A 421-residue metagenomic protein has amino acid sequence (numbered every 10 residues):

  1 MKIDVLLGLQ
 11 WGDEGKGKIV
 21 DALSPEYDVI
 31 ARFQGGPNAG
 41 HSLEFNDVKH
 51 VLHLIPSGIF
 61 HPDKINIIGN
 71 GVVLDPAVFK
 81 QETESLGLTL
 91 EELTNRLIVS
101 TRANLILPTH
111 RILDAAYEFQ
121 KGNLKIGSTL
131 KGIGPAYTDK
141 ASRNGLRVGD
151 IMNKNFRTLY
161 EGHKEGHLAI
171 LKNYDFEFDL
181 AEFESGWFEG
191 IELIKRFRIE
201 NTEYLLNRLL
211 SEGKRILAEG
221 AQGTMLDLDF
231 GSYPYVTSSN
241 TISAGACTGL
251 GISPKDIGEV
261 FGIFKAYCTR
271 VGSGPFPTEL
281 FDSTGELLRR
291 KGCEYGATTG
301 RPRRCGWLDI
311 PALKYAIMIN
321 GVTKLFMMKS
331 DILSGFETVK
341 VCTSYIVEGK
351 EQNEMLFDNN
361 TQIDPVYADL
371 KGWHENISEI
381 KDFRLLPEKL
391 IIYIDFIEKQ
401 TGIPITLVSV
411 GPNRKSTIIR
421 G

Functional and structural regions predicted by a protein language model:
M1-G421: Non-transmembrane, aqueous-exposed alpha-helical and coiled segments at domain scale
